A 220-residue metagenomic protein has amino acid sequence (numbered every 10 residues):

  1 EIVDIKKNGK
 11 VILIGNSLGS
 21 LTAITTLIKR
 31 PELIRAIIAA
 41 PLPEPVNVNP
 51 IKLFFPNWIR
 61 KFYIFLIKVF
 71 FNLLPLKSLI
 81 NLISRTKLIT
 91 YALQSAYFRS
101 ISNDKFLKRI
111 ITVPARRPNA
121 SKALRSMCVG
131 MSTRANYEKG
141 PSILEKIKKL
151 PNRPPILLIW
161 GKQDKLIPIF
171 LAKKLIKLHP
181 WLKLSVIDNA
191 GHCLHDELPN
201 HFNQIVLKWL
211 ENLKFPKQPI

Functional and structural regions predicted by a protein language model:
E1-G9: Conserved acidic catalytic loop of the alpha/beta-hydrolase fold
G15, G19, A23: Gly/Ala-rich beta-loop-alpha elbow adjacent to hydrolase catalytic centers
I28, A36-S78: Flexible "cap/lid" loop of the alpha/beta hydrolase fold
V48, K77-L150: Conserved alpha/beta-hydrolase catalytic His-Asp/Glu region
L107, I143, P168-K177: Short alpha-helix in the alpha/beta-hydrolase fold that links the catalytic acid
R134-Y137, Q163-I167: Acidic catalytic loop of the alpha/beta-hydrolase fold
P151-N152, L158-W160, D164: Short beta-strand/loop motif that positions the catalytic acidic residue of the alpha/beta-hydrolase fold
L178-I220: Catalytic active-site module of serine/aspartate enzymes centered on a nucleophile-bearing elbow/loop
